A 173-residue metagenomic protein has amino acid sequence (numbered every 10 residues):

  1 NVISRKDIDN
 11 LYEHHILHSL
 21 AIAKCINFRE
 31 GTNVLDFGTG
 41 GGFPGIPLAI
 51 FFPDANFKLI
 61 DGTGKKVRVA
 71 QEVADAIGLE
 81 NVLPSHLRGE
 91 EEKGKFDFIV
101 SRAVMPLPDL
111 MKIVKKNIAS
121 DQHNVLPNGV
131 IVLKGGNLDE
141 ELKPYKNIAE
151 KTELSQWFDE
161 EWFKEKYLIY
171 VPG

Functional and structural regions predicted by a protein language model:
N1-L35, K65-V82: Class I SAM-dependent transferase core
G41-D54: Conserved SAM-binding loop of SAM-dependent methyltransferases across substrates and taxa, primarily the Class I
N56-D61: Conserved SAM-binding motif I beta-strand of class I
S85-E91: Conserved SAM/SAH-binding loop
E91-F98: A short acidic, Gly/Pro-enriched loop at the edge of an enzyme's catalytic core that lines a small-molecule cofactor
F98-N117: A short SAM/SAH-binding and catalytic strip from SAM-dependent methyltransferases
Q122-D139: Conserved beta-strand signature within the Rossmann-like core of class I S-adenosyl-L-methionine
N137-G173: Active-site capping/gating segments
